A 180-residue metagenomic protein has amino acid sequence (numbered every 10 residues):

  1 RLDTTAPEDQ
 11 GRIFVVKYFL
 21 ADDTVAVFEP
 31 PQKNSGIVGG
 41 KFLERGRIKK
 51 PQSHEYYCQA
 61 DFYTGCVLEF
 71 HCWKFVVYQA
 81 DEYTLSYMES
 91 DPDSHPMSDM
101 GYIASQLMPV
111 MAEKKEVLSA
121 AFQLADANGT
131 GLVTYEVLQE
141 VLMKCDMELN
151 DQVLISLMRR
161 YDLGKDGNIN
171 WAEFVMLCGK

Functional and structural regions predicted by a protein language model:
R1-N128, L132, E148: Terminal leader/tail segments of proteins
L68, Y83, Y87-S94, R159-K180: EF-hand and EF-hand-like Ca2+-sensor regions
A104, M108, L124, E140-K144 (+2 more regions): Residues at structural and domain junctions
S105-K114, S156-R159, G164, A172: Extended, charged coiled-coil stalks and adjacent low-complexity, Ser/Thr- and Lys/Glu/Arg/Asp-rich tails that mediate
A121, L132-L149, N170-K180: Amphipathic regulatory helices of Ca2+-sensor modules
A127-G129, K144-C145, G164-K165: Short helix-capping/hinge SLiMs at alpha-helix to coil transitions
